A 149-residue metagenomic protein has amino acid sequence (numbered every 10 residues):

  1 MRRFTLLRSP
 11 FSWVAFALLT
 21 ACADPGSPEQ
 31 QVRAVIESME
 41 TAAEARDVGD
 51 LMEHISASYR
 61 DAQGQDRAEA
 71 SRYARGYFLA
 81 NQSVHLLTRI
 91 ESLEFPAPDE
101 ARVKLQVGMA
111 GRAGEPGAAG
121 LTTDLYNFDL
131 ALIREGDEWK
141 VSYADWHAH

Functional and structural regions predicted by a protein language model:
M1-T20: Sec-dependent bacterial lipoprotein signal peptides
T20-H54, S71: Short, low-complexity N-terminal intrinsically disordered segments enriched in polar/charged residues
P25-V32, E44-A45, Q63-R67, S83 (+1 more regions): Solvent-exposed, acidic/flexible segments
M52-I90, F95-R102, Q106-M109: Short solvent-exposed beta->alpha transition segments
P96-H149: Exposed beta-sheet edge and beta->alpha loop/turn motif
